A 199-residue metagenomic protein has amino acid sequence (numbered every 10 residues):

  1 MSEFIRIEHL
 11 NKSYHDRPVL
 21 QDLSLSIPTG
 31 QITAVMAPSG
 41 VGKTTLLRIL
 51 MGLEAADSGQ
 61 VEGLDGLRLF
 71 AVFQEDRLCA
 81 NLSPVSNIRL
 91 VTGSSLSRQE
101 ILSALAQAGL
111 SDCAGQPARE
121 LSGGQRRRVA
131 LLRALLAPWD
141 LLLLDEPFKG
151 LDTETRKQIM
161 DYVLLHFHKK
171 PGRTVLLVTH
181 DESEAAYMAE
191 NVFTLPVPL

Functional and structural regions predicted by a protein language model:
M51: Helix-to-loop junction immediately C-terminal to a conserved catalytic motif
L82-S94: Q-loop/switch helix immediately C-terminal to the Walker
L96-C113, V163-L165: Conserved ABC ATPase "signature" region
P117-L121, Q125: Conserved ABC ATPase signature
L131: Hydrophobic anchor residue at the start of the ABC signature
L142-E146: Catalytic Walker B motif of ABC-type/P-loop ATPase nucleotide-binding domains
R156-P171: Helical segment within the ABC ATPase nucleotide-binding domain
